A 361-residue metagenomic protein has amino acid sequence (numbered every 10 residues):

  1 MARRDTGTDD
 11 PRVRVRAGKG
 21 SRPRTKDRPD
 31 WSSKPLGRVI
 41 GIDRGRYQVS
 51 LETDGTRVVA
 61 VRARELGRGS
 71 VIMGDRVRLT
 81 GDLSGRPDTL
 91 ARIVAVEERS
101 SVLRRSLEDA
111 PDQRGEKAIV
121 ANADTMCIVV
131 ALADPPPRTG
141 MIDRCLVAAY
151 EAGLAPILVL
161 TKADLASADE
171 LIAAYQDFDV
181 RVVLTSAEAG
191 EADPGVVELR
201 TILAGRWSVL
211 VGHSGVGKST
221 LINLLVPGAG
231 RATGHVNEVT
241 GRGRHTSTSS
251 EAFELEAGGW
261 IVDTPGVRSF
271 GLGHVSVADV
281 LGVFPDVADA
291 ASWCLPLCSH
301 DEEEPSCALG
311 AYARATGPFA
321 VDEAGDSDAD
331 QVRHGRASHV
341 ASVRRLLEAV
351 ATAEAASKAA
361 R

Functional and structural regions predicted by a protein language model:
M1-P35, T80: Short boundary/loop segments of OB/S1/cold-shock single-stranded nucleic-acid-binding domains
R3-T6, D30-S33, V58, R62 (+8 more regions): Helix-rich effector regions associated with P-loop NTPase G domains
G41-D43, E97: A generic structural motif
G45-V49: Short aromatic-glycine-enriched beta-strand elements
R114-T125, V129-V183: Phosphate-binding glycine-rich loops and their immediate beta-loop-alpha structural context
A155, K162-V216: Canonical P-loop GTPase G-domain recognition
K218-G234: A conserved segment at the C-terminal end of the G1
